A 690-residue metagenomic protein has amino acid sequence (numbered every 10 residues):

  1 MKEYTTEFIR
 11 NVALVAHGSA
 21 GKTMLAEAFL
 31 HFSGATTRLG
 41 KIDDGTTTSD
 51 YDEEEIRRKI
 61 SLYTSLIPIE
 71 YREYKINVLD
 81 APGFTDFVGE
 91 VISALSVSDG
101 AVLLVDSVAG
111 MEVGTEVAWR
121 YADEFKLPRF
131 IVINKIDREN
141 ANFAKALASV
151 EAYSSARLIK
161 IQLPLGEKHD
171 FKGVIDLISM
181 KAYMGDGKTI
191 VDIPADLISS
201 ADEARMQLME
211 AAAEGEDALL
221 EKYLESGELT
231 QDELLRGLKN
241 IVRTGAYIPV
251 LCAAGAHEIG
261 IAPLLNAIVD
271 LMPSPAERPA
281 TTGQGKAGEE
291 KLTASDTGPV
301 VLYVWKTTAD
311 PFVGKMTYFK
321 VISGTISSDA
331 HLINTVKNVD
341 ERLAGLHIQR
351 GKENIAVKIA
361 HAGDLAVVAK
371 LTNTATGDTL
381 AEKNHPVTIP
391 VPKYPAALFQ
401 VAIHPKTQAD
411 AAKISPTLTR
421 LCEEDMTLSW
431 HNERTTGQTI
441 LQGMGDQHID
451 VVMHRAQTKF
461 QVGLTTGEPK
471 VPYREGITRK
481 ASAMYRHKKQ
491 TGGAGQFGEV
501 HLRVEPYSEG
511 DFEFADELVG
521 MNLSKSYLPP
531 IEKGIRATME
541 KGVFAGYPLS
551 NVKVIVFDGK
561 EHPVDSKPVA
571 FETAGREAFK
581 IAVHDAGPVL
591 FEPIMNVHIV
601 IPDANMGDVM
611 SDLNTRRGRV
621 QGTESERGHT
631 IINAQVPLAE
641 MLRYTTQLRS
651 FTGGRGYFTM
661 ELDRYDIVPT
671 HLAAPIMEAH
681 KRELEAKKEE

Functional and structural regions predicted by a protein language model:
M1-E690: Structural and coupling elements of P-loop NTPases
